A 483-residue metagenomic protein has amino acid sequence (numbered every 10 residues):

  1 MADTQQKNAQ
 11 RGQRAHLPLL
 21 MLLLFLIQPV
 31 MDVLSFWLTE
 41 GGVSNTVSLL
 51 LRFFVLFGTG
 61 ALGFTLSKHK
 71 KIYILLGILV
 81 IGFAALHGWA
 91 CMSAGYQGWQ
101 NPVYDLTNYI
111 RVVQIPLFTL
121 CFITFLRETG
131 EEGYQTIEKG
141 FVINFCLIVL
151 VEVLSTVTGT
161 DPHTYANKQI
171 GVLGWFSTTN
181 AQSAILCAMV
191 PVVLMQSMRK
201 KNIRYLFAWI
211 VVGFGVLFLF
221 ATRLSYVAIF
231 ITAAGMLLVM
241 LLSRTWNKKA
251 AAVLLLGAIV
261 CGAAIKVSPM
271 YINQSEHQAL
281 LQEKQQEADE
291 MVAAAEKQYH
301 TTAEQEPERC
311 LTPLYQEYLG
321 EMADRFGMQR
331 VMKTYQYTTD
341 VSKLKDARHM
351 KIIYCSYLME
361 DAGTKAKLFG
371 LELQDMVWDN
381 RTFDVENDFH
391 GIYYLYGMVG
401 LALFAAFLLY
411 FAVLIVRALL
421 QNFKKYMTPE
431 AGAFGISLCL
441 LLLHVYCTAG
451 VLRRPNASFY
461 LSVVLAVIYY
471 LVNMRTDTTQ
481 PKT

Functional and structural regions predicted by a protein language model:
A2-L66, L86-A94: N-terminal signal-anchor transmembrane segment
G12-L23, K68-G82, G133-V142, N202-L206 (+1 more regions): Membrane-interfacial loop-to-transmembrane alpha-helix junctions, especially the N-terminal start
L23, Y394, A412-T448, V467: Loop-to-helix entry and N-terminal half of a specific, functionally important transmembrane alpha helix in multi-pass
S48-V55, L76-W89, Q97-L126, F145: Aromatic-anchored transmembrane helix interface
Q135-P162, S177-S243, I265-S268: Alpha-helical transmembrane segments of multi-pass inner-membrane proteins
S243-Y335, M359-D361: A membrane-periplasm/extracellular boundary helix in multi-pass inner-membrane enzymes that assemble envelope glycans
M322-V399: Long extracytoplasmic/lumenal interhelical loops at the membrane interface of multi-pass membrane proteins
F434-L442, G450-T483: Transmembrane alpha-helices of multi-pass inner-membrane enzymes
